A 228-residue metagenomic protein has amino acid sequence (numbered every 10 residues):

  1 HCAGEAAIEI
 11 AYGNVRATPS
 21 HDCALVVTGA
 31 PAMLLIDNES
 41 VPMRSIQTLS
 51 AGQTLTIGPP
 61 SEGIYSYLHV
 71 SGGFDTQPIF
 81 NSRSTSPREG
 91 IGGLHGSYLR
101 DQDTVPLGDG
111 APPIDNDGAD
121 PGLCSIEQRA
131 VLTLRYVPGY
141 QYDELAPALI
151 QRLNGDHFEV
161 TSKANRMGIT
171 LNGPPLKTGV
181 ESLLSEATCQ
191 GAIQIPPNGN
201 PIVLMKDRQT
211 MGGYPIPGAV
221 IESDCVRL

Functional and structural regions predicted by a protein language model:
H1-L228: Conserved "landmark" site that anchors the functional core of diverse proteins
